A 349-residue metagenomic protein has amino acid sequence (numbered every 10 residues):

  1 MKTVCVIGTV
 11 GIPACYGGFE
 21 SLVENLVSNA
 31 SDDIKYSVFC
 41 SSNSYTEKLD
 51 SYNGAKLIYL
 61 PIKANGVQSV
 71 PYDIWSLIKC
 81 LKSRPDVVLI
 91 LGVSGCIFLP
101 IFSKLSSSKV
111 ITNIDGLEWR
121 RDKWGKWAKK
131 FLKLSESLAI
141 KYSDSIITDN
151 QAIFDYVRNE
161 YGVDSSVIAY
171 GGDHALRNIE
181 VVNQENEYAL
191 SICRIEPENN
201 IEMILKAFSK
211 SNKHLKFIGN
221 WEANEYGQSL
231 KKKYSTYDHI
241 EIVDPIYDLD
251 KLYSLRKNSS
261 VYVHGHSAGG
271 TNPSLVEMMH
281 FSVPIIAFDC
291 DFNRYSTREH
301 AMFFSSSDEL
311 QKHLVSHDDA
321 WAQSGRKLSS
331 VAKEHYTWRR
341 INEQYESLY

Functional and structural regions predicted by a protein language model:
K2, T9-C15, N29-G66, I153-F154 (+2 more regions): N-terminal strand-loop element at the rim of the active site of nucleotide-sugar-dependent glycosyltransferases
C5-I7, V181-N199, L205-I218: Conserved donor-binding/catalytic core segment of Leloir-type glycosyltransferases
V70-L81, P85-D115, G270: An aromatic- and histidine-rich active-site surface loop
I78-L81, A128-I146: Membrane-proximal helix-turn-helix segments that form the acceptor-binding/catalytic region of lipid-linked
T112, E136-N178: Donor nucleotide-sugar binding/catalytic pocket of nucleotide-sugar-dependent glycosyltransferases
G219, Q228-L249: Nucleotide-activated donor-binding/catalytic signature segment of Leloir-type glycosyltransferases, i.e., the conserved
S254-G270, V283: Acidic donor-binding loop of glycosyltransferase active sites
D319-Y349: A charged, aromatic-enriched C-terminal amphipathic alpha-helix characteristic of glycosyltransferases across folds
